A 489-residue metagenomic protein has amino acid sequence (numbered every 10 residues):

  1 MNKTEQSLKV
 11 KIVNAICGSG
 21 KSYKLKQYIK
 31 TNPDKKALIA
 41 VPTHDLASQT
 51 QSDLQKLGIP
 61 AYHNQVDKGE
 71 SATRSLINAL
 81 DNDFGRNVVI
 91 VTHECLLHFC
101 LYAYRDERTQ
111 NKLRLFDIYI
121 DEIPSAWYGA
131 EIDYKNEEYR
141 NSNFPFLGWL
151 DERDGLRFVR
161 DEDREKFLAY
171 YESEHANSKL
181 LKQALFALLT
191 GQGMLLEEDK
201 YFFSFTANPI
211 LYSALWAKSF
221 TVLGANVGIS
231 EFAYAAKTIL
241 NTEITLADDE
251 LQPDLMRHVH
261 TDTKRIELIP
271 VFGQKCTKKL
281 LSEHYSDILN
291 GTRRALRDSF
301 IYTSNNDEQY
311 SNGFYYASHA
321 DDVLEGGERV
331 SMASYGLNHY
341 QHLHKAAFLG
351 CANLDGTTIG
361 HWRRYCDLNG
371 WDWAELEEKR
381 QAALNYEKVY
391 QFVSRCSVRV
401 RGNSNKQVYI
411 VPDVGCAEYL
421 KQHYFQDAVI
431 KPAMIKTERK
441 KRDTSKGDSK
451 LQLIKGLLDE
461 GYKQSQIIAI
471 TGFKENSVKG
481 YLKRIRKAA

Functional and structural regions predicted by a protein language model:
L8-L25: Walker A/P-loop
K24, Y28, P33-K56: Conserved Walker A/P-loop ATP-binding site and its immediately adjacent core in helicase/helicase-like ATPase domains
K35-L46, T221-G224, I301-T303, N312-H319 (+1 more regions): Conserved RecA-like ASCE P-loop NTPase motor core of nucleic-acid helicases/translocases
G58-H98: Inter-Walker segment of RecA-like/P-loop motor cores
I90, E94-C100, A126, E328-Y419: Conserved RecA-like P-loop NTPase helicase motor core
C95, E107-P145: SF2 helicase catalytic motif II
E137-F300, Q422: Interdomain helical connector at the RecA1-RecA2 junction of SF1/SF2 helicase-like NTPases
D443-Y462: Short, amphipathic alpha-helical "recognition" segments used to contact nucleic acids or chromatin
